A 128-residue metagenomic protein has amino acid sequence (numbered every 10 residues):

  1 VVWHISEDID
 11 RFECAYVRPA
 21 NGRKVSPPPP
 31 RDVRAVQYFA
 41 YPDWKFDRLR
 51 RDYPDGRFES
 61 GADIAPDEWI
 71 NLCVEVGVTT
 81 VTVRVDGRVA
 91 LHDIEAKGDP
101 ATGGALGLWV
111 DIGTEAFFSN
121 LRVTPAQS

Functional and structural regions predicted by a protein language model:
V1-S128: Extracellular glycan-recognition regions
